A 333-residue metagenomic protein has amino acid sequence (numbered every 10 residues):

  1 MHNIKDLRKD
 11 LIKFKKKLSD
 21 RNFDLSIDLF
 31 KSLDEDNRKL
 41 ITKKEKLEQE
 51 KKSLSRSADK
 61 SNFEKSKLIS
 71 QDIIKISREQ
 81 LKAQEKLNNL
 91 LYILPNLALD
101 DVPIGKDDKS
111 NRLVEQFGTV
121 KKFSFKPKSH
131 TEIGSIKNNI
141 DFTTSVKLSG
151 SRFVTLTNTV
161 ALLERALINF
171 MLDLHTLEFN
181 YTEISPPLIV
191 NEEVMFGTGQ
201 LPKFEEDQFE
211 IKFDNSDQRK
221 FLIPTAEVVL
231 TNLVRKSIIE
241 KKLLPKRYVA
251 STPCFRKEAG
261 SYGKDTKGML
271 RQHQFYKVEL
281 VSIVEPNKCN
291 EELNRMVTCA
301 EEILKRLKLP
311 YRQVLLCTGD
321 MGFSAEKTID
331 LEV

Functional and structural regions predicted by a protein language model:
M1-K121, N139: N-terminal alpha-helical targeting/anchoring segments
K39, Q116-V333: TRNA-recognition modules of translation machinery and tRNA-sensing kinases, especially anticodon-binding
